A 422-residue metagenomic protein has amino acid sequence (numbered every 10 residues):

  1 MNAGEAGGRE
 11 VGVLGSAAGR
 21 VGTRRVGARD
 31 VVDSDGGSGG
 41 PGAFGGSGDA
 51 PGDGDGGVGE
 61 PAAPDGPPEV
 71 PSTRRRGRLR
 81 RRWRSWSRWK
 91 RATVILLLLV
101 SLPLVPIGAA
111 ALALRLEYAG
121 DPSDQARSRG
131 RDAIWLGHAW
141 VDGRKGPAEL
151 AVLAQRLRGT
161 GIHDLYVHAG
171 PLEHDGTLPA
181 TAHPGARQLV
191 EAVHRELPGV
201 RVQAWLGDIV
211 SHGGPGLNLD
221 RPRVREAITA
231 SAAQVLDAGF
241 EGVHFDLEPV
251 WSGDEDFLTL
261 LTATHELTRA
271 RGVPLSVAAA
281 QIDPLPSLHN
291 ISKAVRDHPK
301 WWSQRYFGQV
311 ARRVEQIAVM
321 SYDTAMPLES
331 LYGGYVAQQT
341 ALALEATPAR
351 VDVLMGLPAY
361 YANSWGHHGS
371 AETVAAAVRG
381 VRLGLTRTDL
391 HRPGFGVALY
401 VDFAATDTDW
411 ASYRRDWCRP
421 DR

Functional and structural regions predicted by a protein language model:
N2-D35, D49, D53-R91: N-terminal Lys/Arg-rich, disordered targeting/topogenic segments
T93-A111: Hydrophobic membrane-insertion alpha-helices, especially the h-region of bacterial N-terminal signal peptides
A110-A113, A349-R422: Substrate-binding cleft of secreted/luminal carbohydrate-active enzymes
A111-D132: Ser/Thr/Pro/Gly-rich low-complexity linker/stalk segments immediately outside membranes or between
Q125-G159, H168-A311: Chitinase-like catalytic core of GlcNAc-active glycosidases
H163, E241, P393-F395: Short acidic/polar active-site loop segments enriched in Thr and Asp
L165, F245, I317, M355 (+1 more regions): Conserved, mostly hydrophobic/aromatic
H212-G214, V277-L288, S321-A325, A346-A377: Active-site clefts of carbohydrate-active enzymes
